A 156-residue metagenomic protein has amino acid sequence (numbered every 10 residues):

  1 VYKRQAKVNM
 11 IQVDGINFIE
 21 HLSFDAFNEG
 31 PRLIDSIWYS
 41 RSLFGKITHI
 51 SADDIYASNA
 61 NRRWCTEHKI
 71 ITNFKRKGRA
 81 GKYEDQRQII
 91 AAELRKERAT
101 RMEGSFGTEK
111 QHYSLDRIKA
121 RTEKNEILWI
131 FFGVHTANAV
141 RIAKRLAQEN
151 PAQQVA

Functional and structural regions predicted by a protein language model:
K3-A156: Anion-binding and metal-coordination hotspots
